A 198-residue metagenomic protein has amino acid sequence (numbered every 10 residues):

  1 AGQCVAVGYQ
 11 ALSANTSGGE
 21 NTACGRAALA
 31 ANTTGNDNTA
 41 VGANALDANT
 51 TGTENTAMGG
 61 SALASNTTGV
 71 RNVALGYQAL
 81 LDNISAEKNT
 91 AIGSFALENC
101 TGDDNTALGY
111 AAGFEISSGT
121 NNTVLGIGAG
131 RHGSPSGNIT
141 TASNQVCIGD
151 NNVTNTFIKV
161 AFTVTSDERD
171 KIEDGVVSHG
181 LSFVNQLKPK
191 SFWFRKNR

Functional and structural regions predicted by a protein language model:
A1-D167: Glycine- and small/polar-enriched repetitive beta-structure motifs of secreted/surface proteins
S143-R198: C-terminal intramolecular chaperone/autoprocessing and neck/assembly modules of extracellular spikes and adhesins
